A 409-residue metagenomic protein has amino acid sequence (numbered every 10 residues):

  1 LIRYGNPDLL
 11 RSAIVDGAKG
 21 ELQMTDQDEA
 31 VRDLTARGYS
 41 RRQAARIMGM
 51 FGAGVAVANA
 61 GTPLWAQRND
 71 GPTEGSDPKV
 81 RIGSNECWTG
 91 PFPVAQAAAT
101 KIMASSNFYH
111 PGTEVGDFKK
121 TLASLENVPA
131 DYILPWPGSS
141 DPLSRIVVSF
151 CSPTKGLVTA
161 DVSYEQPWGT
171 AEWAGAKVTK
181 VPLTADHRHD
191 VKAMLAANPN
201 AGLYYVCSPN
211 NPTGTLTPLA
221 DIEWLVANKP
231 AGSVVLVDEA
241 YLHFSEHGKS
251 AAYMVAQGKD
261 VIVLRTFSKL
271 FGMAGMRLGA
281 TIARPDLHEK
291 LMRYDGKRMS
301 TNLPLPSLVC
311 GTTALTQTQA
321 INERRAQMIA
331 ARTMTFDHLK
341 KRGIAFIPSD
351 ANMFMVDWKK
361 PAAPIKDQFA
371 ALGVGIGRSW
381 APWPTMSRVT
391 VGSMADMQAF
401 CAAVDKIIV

Functional and structural regions predicted by a protein language model:
L1-Y39: N-terminal secretory signal peptides
A13, Q368-L372, W380-V409: PLP-dependent enzyme catalytic core of the Aspartate aminotransferase-like
Q23-W65: N-terminal export signals
G49-H110, S124, P199-N200: N-terminal "arm"/small-domain region of PLP-dependent enzymes with the aminotransferase-like
S106, D117-G156: Phosphate-binding glycine-rich loop
L183-A185, M328-I329, H338-L372, V391: Conserved PLP-binding catalytic core of the aspartate aminotransferase-like
V191-P199, P212-V235, E239-M273: Active-site pre-lysine segment of PLP-dependent enzymes
D260-K340, I344-I347: PLP-dependent aminotransferase class I/II
